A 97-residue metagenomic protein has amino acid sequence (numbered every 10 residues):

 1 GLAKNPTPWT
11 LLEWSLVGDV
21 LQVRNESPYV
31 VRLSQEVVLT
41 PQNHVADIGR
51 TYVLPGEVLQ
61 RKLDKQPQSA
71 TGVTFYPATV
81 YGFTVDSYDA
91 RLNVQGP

Functional and structural regions predicted by a protein language model:
G1-P6, P67-P97: Terminal connector regions
G1-V17: Surface-exposed beta-loop interaction hotspot
T10-L12, L21, G49: Residue-level detector of beta-strand structural context in well-folded domains
L21-S27: Asparagine-centered strand-capping/turn motif at beta-strand->loop junctions
P28-L33: Short acidic/proline- and small/hydrophobic-mixed sequence motifs that coincide with surface turns and coil-to-beta
P41-A70: Intrinsically disordered, low-complexity Pro/Gly/Ser/Thr-rich segments with frequent PxxP/GP/PP motifs and embedded
